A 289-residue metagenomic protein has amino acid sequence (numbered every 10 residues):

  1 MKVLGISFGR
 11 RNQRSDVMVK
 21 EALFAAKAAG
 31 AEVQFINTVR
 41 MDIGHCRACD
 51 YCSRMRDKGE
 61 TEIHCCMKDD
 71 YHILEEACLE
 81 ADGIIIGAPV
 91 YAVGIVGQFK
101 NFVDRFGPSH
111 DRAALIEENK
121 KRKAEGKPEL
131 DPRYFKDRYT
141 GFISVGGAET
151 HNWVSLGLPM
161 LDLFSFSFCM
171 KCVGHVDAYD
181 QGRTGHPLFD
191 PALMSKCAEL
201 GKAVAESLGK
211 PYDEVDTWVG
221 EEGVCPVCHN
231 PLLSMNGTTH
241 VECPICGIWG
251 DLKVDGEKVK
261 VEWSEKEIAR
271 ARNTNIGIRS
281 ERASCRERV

Functional and structural regions predicted by a protein language model:
M1-P108, S195, A205, G209-R286: N-terminal beta1-alpha1-beta2 submodule of the flavodoxin-like/Rossmannoid cofactor-binding fold
K2, R138-Y139, K171: Proline-centered loop/turn at the N-terminus of a beta-strand
E21-A29, V154-M170: Active-site-adjacent alpha-helix of alpha/beta-hydrolase-fold enzymes
E32-F35, M170-A178: Short beta-strand elements in bilobed, periplasmic/extracellular small-molecule ligand-binding domains
I63-S165: Helix-loop-strand module that forms the ligand-binding subsite of alpha/beta enzymes
F166-C172, E199-Y212: A charged, well-structured terminal subsegment
G182-G185: A short acidic, helix-capping loop that chelates divalent metal ions and anchors anionic groups
P191-A192: Compact, glycine/acidic-enriched structural inserts
